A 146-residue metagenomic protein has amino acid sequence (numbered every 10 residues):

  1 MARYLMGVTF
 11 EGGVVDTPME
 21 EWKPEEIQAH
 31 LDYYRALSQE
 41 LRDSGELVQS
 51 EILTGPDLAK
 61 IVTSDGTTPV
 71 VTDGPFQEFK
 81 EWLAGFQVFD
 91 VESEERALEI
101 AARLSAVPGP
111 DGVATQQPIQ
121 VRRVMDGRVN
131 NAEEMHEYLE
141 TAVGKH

Functional and structural regions predicted by a protein language model:
M1-H146: Conserved, structured core segments of small domains
